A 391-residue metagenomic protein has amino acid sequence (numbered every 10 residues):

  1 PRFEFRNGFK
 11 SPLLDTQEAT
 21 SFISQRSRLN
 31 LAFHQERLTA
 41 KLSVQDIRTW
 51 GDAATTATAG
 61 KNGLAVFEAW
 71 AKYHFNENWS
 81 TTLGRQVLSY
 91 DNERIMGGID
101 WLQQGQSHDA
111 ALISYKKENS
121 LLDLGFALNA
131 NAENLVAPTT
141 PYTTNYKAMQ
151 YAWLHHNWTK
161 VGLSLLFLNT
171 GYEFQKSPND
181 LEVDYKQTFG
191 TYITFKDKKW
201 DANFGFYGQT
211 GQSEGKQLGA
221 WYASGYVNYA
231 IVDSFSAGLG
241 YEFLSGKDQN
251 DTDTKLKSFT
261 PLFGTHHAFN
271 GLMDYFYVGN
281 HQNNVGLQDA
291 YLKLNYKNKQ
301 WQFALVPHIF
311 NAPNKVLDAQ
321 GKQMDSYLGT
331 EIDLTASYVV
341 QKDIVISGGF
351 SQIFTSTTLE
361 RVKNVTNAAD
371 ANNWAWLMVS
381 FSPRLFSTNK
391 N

Functional and structural regions predicted by a protein language model:
P1-L88, A111-K117, L121-L122, H156 (+6 more regions): Beta-barrel outer-membrane channel/assembly domains of diderm bacteria
R2, Q45-I47, A127-N129, L168-T170 (+2 more regions): Active-site beta-loop-alpha junctions enriched in small/polar residues
F67, S107-D109, A148: Beta-rich catalytic cores
D91-R94, A132-N134, S213, D248-Q249: Extracytoplasmic/secreted cell-surface and envelope-processing proteins
M96-D100, H108: Asp-box/WD-like beta-propeller blade repeats and closely related beta-sheet repeat scaffolds
Y115, N119-F204: Internal metal/ion-chelating core segments
S164, D201-N203, A230, S234-G240 (+1 more regions): Acidic/polar loop patches that form or flank catalytic/metal-binding clefts of enzymes that bind anionic ligands
G215-Y222, G238-G286: C-terminal outer-membrane beta-barrel translocator/porin domains of Gram-negative envelope proteins and their
